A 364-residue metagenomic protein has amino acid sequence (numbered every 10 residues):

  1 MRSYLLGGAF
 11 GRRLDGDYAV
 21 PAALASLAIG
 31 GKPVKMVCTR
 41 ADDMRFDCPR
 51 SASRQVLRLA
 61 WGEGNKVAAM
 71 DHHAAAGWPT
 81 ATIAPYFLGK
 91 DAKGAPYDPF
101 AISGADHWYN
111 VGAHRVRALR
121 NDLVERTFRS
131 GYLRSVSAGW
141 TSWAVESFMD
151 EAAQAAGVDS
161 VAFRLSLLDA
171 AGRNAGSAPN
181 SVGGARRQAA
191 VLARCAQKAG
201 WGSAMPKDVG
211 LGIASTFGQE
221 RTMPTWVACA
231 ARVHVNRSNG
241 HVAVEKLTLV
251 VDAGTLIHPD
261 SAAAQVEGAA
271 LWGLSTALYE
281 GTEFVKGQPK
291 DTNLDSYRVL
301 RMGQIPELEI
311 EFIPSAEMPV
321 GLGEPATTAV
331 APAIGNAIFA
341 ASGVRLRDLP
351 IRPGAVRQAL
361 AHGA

Functional and structural regions predicted by a protein language model:
M1-G30, F87-D106, Y132-S181, R187-A190 (+4 more regions): Alpha-helical support elements that line or immediately flank enzyme active sites and cofactor-binding pockets
M1-Y4, G31-A41, A69-H73, V111 (+6 more regions): Beta-strand segments within the central parallel beta-sheet cores of soluble alpha/beta enzyme folds
F10-D15, R45-S51, D71-H73, P79-Y86 (+4 more regions): Short acidic, glycine/serine/threonine-rich loops at helix termini
T39, A199-P206, G281, V285: Active-site phosphate-binding and catalytic loops of NTP-dependent enzymes
S53-S147, V299: Glycine-rich loop/linker segments at domain edges
R54-E63, A69-A74, A113, V227-V251 (+1 more regions): Short beta-strand elements
D208-R232: Flexible, glycine/threonine-enriched loop-and-boundary segments that flank and lead into catalytic domains of large
Y297-G321: Generic long, charged, amphipathic alpha-helical segments
